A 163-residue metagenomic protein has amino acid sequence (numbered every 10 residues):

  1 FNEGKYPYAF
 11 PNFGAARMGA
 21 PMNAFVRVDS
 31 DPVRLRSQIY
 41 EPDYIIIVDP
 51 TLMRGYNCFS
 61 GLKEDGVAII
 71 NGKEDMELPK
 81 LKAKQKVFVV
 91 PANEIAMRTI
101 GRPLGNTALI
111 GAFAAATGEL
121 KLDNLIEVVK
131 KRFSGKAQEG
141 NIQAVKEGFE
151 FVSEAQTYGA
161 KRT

Functional and structural regions predicted by a protein language model:
F1-T163: Active-site cofactor/cluster-binding pocket
